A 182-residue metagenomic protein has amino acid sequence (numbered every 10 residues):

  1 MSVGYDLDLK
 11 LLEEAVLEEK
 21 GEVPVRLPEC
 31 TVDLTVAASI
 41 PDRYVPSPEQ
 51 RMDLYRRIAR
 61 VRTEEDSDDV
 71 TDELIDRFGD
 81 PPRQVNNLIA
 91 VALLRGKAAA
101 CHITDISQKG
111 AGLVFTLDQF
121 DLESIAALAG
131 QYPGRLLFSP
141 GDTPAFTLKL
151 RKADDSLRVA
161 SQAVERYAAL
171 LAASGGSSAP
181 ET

Functional and structural regions predicted by a protein language model:
M1-T182: Accessory helical-bundle/CTD segments and flexible terminal tails appended to RecA-like ATPase motors
